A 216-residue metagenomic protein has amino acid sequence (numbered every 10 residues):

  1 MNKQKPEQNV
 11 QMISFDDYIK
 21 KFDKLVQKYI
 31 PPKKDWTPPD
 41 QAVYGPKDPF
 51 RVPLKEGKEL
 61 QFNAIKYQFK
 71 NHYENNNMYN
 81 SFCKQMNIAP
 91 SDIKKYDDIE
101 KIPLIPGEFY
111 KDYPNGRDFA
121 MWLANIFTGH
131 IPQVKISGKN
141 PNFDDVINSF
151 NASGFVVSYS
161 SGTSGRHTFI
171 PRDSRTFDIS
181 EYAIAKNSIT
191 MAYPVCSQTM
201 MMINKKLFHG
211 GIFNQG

Functional and structural regions predicted by a protein language model:
N2-Y159, R166-I203, H209-G216: Nucleotide 5′-phosphate-binding alpha/beta core
